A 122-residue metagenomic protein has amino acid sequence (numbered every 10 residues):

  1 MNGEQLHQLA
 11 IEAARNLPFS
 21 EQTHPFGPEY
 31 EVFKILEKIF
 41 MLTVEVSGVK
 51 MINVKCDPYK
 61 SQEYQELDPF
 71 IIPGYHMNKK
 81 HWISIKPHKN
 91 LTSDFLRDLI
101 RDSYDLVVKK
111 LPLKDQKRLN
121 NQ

Functional and structural regions predicted by a protein language model:
M1-Q122: Charge-dense, helix-prone N-terminal extensions
